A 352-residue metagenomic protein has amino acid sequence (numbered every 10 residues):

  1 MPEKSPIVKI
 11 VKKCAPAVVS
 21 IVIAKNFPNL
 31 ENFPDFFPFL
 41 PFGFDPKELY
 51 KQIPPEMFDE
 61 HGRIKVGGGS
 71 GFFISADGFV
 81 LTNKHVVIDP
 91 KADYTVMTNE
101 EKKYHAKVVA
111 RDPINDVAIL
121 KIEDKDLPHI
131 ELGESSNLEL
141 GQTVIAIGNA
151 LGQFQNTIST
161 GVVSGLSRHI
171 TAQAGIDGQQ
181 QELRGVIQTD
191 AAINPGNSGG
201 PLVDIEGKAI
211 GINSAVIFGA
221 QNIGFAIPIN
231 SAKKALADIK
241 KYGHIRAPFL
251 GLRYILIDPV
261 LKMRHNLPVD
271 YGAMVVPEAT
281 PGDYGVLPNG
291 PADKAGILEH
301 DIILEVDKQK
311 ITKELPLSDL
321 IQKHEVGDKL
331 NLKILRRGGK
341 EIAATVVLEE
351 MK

Functional and structural regions predicted by a protein language model:
M1-R264, D270-Y271, Q322, K340 (+1 more regions): Serine-dependent protease modules
K9, K234-K352: C-terminal recognition in membrane/secretory proteostasis and scaffolding
